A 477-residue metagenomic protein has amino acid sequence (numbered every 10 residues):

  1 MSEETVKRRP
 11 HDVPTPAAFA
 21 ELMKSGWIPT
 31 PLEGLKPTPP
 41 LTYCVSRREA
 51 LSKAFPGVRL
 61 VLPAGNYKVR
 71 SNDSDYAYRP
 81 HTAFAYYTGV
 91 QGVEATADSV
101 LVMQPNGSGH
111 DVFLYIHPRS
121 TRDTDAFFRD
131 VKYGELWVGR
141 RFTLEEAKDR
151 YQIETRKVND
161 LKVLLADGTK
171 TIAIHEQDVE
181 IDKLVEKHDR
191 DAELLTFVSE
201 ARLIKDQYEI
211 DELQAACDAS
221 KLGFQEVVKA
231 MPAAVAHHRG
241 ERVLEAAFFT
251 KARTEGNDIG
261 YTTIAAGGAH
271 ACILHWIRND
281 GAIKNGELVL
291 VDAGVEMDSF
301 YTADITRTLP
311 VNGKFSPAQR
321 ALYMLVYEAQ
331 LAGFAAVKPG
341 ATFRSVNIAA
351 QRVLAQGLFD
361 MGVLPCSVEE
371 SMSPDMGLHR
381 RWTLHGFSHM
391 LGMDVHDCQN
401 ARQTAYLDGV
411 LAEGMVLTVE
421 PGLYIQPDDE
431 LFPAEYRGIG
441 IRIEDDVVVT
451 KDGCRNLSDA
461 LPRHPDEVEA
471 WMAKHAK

Functional and structural regions predicted by a protein language model:
M1-K477: Active-site neighborhoods and metal-handling regions in enzymes and metal-associated proteins
